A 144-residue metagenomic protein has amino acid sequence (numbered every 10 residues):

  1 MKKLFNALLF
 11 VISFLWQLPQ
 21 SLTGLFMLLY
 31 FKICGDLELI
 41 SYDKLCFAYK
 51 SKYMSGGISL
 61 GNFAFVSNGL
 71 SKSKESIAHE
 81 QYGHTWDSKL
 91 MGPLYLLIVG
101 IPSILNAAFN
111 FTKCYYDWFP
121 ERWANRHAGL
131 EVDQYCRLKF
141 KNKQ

Functional and structural regions predicted by a protein language model:
K2-S59, Y95-Q144: Metalloprotease/metallohydrolase-associated module, dominated by Zn2+-dependent proteases
K3, S73, K89-P93: Membrane-helix interface segments
G56-G57, A64-H79: Short pre-active-site segment immediately N-terminal to the catalytic Zn-binding motif
E80-Q81, E121: Acidic active-site catalytic centers that drive phospho-/nucleotidyl reactions and related ester hydrolyses
Y82-I98: Catalytic Zn2+-binding segment of zinc metalloproteases
